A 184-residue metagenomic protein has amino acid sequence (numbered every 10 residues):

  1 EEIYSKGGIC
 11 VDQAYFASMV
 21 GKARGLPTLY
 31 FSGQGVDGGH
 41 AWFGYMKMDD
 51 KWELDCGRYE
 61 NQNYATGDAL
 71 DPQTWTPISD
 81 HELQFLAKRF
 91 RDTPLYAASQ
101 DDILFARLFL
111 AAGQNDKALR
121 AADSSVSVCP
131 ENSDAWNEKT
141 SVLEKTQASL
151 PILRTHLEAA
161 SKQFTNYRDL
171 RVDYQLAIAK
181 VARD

Functional and structural regions predicted by a protein language model:
E1-Y4: Secondary-structure boundary elements
V11-F85: Hydrophobic/aromatic-rich core segments of domains that either
L86-R89, N115-S124, S149-F164, D184: Alpha-helical repeat scaffolds
Y96, P130-E131, S161-D169: Short coil turns that delineate tetratricopeptide repeat
A98, F109-A111, E144-K145, A182-R183: Hydrophobic/aromatic side-chain positions at a characteristic register within alpha-helices of tetratricopeptide repeats
D101, D134-W136, L170: TPR alpha-solenoid repeat register
F105, E138-K139, R171-I178: Structural register within alpha-helical repeat arrays
S124-K145: Short, charge-rich amphipathic alpha-helical segments embedded in non-transmembrane helical bundles/solenoids
